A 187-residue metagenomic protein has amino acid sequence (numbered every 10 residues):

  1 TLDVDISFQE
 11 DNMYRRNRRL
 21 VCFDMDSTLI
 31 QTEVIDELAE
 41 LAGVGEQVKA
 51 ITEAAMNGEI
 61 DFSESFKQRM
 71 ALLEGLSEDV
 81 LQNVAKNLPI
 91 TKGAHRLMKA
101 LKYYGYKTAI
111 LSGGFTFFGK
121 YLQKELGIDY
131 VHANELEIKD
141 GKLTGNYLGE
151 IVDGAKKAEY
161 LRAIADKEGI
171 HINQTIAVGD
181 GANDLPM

Functional and structural regions predicted by a protein language model:
T1-F23: Non-catalytic pre-domain segments flanking phosphatase-related domains
R19-I35: Asp-based phosphoryl-transfer active-site loop
M25-D26, N57, D140: Residue-level recognition of short loop/turn positions
T28-L29, I60, L143: Hydrophobic "anchor" residues
T32-E33, E64, F117, E159: A generic alpha-helix surface/boundary motif
V34-Y103: A metal-dependent, Asp-based hydrolase signature
G75, V80-M187: C-terminal cap/substrate-recognition subdomain and adjoining C-terminal extension of metal-dependent phosphatase-like
